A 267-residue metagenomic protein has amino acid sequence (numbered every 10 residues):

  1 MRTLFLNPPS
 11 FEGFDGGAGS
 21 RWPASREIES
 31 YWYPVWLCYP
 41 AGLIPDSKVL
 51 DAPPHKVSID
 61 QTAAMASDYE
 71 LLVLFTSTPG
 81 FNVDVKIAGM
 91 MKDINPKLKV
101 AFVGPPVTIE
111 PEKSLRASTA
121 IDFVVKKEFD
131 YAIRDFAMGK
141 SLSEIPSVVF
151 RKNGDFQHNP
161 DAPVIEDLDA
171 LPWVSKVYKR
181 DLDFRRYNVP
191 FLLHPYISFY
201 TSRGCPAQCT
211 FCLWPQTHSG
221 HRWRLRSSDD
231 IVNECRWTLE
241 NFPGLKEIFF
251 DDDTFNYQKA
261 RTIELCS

Functional and structural regions predicted by a protein language model:
M1-Y31: Short glycine-rich His-centered loop
L4-N7, D51, V73-T78, F102-V103 (+3 more regions): Short beta-strand segments
S10, P54, V107, G204 (+1 more regions): Short, glycine/serine-rich, charged loops/turns that create anion-binding and catalytic segments at active sites
F14-G19, S114, D161-A162, L171 (+2 more regions): Short aromatic-enriched loop/helix-cap "lid" or pocket-rim segments at secondary-structure transitions that line
E29-Y39, D230: Conserved alpha-helical elements of sugar-nucleotide-dependent glycosyltransferases
W36, P40-D167: Glycine-rich beta-alpha loop elements in corrinoid/cobalamin-binding modules across cobalamin-dependent enzymes
L142-I145, R151-S198: N-terminal [4Fe-4S]-dependent radical SAM core
V174-S267: Radical SAM [4Fe-4S] cluster-binding motif and immediate context
